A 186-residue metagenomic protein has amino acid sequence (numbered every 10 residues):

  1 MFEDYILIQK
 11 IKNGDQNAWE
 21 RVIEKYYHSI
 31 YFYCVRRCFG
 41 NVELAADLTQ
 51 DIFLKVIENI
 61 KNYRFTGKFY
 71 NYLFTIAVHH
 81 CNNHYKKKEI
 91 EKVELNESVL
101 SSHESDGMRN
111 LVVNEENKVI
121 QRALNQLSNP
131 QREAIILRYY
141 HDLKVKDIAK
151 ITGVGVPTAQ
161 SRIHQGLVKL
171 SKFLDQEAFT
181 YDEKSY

Functional and structural regions predicted by a protein language model:
M1-H28, N125, D147, K172 (+1 more regions): N-terminal module of bacterial RNA polymerase sigma factors
K10, G40, V113, R122 (+3 more regions): C-terminal edge and immediately downstream basic/flexible tail or linker adjoining helix-turn-helix-like DNA-binding
K12-R21, Y31-D51, V156, F179: Short, charged helix-capping/linker segments at alpha-helix termini
I23-V42, N59, L124, K169 (+1 more regions): Amphipathic, Lys/Arg- and hydrophobic-enriched alpha-helical face
D47-L54, G67-H79: Structural recognition of an alpha-helix C-terminal capping motif at a helix-to-coil junction
K61-F65, T75-L95, Q165: Arg/Lys-rich amphipathic alpha helix in sigma70-family domain 2
N83, I90-N117: Internal acidic/polar
R122-E133, R138-T158, K172: Helix-turn-helix DNA-binding module
